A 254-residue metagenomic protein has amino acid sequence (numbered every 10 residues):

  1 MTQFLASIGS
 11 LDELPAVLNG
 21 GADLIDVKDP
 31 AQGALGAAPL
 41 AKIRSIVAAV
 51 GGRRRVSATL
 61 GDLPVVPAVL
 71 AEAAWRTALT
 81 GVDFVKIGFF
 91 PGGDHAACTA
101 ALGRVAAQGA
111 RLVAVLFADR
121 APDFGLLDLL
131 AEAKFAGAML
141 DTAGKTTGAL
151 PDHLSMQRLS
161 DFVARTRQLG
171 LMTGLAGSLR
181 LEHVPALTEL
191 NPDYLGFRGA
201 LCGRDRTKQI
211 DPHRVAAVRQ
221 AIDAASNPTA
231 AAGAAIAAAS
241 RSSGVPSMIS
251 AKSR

Functional and structural regions predicted by a protein language model:
M1-F4: Extreme N-terminal starter segment of soluble prokaryotic enzymes
G9-G20, P64-L79, A121-L130, L175 (+1 more regions): Catalytic cores of alpha/beta
L11, L35-V50: Glycine-rich, positively charged N-terminal anion/phosphate-binding segment
L24-L35, T80-G93, G137-T147, L190-R214: Glycine-rich phosphate-binding active-site loops on the catalytic face of alpha/beta enzymes
L40-I46, C98-A100, A200-A230: C-terminal helical cap(s) of enzyme catalytic domains, especially alpha/beta-barrels
G52-M172: Conserved anion-binding
K145-H213: Hydrophobic secondary-structure block in the mid-to-C-terminal portion of proteins
A231-R254: Low-acidity, Ser/Thr- and Arg-rich intrinsically disordered low-complexity segments
